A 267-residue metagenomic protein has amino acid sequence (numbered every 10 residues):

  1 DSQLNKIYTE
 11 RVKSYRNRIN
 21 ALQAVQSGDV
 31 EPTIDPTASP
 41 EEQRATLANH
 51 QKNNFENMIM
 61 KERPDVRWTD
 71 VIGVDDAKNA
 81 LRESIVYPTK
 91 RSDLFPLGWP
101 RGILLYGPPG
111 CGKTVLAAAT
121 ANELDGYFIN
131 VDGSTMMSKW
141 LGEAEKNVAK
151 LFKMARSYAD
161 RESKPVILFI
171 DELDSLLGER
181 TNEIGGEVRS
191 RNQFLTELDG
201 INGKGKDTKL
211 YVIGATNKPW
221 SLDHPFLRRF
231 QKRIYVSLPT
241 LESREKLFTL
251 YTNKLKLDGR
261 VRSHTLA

Functional and structural regions predicted by a protein language model:
D1-N79: AAA+ P-loop ATPase mechanoenzymes
M58-L266: Walker A/P-loop NTP-binding motif of AAA+ ATPase domains
